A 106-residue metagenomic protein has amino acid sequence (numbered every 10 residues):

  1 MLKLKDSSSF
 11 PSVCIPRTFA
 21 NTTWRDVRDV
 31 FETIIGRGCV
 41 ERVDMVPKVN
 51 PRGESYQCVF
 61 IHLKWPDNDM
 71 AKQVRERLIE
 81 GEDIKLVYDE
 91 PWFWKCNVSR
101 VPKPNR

Functional and structural regions predicted by a protein language model:
M1-L4, R106: Low-complexity, Pro/Thr/Ser/Gly/Ala-rich linker/spacer regions in secreted, extracellular modular proteins
K3-C58, H62-V74, I79-G81: Canonical RRM/RBD RNA-binding surface and closely related RRM-like beta-sheet modules in eukaryotic RNA-binding proteins
L78-R106: Low-complexity RS/RG/RGG-rich segments used by eukaryotic RNA-binding proteins and nuclear co-regulators for mRNP
